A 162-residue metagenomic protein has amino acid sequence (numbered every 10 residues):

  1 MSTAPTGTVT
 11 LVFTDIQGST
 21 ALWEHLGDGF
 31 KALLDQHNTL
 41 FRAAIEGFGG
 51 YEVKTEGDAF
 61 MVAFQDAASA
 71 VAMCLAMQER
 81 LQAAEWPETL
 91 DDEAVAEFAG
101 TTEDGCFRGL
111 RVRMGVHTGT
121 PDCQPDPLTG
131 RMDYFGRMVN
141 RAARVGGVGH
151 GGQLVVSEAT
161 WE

Functional and structural regions predicted by a protein language model:
M1-R80: Catalytic NTP-binding/metal-coordinating core of nucleotidyl cyclase/transferase enzymes
T39, M61-E162: Catalytic beta-strand-to-alpha-helix segment of the class III nucleotidyl cyclase homology domain
